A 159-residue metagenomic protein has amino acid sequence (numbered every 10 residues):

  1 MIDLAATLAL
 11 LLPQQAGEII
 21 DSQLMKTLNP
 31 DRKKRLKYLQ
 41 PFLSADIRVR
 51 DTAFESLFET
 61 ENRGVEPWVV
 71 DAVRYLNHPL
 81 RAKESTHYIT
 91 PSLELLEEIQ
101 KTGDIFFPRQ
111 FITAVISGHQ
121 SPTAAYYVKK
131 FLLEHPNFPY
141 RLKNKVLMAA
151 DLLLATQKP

Functional and structural regions predicted by a protein language model:
M1-P159: Long, ordered, helix-rich scaffold segments
